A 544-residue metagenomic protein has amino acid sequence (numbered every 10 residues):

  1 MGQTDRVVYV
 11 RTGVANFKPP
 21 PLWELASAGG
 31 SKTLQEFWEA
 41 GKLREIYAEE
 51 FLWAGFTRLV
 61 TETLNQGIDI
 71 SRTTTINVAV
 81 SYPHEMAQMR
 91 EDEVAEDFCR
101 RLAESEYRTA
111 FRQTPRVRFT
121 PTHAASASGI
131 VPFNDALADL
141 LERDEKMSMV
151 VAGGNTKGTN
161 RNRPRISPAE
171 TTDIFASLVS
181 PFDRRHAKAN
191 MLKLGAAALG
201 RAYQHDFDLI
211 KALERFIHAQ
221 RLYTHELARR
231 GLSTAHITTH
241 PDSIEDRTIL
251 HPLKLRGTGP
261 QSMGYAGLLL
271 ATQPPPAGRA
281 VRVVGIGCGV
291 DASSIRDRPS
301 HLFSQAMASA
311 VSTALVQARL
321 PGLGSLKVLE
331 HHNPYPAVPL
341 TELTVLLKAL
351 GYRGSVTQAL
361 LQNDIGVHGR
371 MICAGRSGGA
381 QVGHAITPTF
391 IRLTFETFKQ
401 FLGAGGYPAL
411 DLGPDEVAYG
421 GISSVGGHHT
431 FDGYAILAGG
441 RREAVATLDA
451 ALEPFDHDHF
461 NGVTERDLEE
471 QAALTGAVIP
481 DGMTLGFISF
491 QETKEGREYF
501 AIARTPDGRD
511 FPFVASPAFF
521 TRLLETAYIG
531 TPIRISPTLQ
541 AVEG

Functional and structural regions predicted by a protein language model:
M1-P121, A138-E142, A152-S262, A266-G267 (+5 more regions): Conserved "HGTGT" condensation-loop signature of ketosynthase/thiolase-family condensing enzymes that catalyze
F51, S128, A306, T389 (+1 more regions): Soluble or luminal CAZymes and related metallo-dependent hydrolases
T120-S128: Short coil/turn segments at secondary-structure boundaries
V131-P132: Active-site histidine-anchored catalytic micro-motif
E145: Nucleic-acid-interacting cores, centered on viral/eukaryotic replication and modification enzymes
S148: Nucleic-acid nuclease catalytic cores
H384-I391, F395-K399: Glycine-rich and small/hydrophobic secondary-structure elements
Y407-G413: Short helix/loop segment immediately N-terminal to the Walker
